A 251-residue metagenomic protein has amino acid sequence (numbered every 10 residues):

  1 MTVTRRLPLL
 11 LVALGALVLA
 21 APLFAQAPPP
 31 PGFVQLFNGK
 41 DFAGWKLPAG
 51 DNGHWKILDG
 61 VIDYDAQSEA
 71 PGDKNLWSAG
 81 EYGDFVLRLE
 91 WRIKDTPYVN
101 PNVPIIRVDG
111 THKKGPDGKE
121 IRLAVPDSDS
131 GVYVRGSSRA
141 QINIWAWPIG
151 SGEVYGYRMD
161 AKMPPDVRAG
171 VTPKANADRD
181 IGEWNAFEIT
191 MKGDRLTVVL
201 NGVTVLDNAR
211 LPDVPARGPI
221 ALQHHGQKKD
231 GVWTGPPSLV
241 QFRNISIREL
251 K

Functional and structural regions predicted by a protein language model:
M1-R5: N-terminal secretory signal peptides that target proteins for export/translocation
R6-L7, A27: Positively charged, low-complexity intrinsically disordered regions
L9-P22: Bacterial N-terminal signal peptides
A25-K251: Carbohydrate-interacting regions of secretory-pathway proteins
